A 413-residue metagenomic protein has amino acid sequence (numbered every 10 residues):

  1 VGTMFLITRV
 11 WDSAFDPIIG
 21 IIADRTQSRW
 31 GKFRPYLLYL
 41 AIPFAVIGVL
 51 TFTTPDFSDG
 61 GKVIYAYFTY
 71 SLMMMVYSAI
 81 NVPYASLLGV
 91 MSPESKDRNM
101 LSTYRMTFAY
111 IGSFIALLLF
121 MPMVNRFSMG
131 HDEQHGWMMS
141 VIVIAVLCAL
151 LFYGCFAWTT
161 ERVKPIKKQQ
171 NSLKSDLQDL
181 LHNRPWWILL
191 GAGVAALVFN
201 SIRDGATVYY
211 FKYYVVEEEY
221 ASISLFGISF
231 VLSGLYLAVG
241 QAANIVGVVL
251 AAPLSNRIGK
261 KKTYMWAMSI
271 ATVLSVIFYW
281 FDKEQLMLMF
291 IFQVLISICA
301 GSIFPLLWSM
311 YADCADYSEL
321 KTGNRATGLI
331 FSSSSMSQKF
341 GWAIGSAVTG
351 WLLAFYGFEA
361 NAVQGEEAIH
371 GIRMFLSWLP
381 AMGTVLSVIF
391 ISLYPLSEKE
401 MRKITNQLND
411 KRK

Functional and structural regions predicted by a protein language model:
V1-K413: Membrane-embedded alpha-helical bundles of multi-pass transporters/translocases, especially carrier/permease families
